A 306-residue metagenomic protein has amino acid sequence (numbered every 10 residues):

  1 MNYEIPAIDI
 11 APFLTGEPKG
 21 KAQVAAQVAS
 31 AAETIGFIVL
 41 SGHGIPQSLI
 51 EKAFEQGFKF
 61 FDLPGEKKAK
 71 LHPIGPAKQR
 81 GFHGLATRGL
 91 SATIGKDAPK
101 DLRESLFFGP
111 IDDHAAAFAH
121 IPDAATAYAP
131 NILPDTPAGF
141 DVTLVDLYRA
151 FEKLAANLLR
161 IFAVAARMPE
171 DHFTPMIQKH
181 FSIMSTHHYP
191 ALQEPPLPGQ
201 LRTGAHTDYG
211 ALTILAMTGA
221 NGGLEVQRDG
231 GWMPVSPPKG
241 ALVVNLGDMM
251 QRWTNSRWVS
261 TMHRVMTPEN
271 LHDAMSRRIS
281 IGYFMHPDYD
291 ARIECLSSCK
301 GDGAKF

Functional and structural regions predicted by a protein language model:
M1-F306: Peripheral, non-catalytic segments flanking oxidoreductase cores
